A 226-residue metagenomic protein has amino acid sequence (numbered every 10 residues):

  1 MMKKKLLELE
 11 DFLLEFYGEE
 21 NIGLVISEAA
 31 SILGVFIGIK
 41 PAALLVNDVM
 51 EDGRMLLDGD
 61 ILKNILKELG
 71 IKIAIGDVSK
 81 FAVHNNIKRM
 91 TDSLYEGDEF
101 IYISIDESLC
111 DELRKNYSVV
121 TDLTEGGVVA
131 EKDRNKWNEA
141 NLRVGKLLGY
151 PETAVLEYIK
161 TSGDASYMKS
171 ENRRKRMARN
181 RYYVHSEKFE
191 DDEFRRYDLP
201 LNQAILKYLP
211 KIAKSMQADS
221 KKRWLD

Functional and structural regions predicted by a protein language model:
M2-I105, C110-L113: Extended, charge-biased low-complexity segments that typically form long amphipathic alpha-helices/coiled-coils
E8, I61, S108-K115, V119 (+5 more regions): Exposed alpha-helical structural elements
G70, Y117-V120, G149: Glycine-centered loop/turn motif at secondary-structure junctions
L94, S104-N135: An acidic, phosphate/nucleotide-engaging active-site surface
T124-G127, E131-F189: Conserved binding-pocket/active-site segment within a compact domain
K169-D226: Long, compositionally biased
